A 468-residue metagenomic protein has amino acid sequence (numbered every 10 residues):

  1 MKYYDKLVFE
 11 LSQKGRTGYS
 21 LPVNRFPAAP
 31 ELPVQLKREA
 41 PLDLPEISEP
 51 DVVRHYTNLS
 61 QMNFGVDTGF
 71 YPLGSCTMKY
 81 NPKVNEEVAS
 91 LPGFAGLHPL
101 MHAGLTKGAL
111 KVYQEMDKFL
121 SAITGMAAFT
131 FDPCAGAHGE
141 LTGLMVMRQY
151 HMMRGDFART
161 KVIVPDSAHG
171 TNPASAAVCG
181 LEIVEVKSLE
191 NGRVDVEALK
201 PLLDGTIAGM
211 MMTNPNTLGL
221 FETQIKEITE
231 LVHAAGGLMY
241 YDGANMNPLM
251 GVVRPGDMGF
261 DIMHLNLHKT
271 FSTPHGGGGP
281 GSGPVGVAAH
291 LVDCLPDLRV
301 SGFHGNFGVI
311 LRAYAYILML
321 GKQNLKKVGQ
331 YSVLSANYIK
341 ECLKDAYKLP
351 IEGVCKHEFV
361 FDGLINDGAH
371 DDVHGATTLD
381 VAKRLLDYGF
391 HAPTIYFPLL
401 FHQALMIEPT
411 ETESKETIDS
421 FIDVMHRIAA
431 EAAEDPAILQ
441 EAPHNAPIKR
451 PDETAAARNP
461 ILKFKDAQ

Functional and structural regions predicted by a protein language model:
M1-A127, M152, V253, I317-Q468: Non-catalytic terminal extensions of PLP-dependent enzymes
P45, D132-P133, P165, T213-T217 (+6 more regions): Glycine- and other small-residue-rich loops at beta-strand/loop junctions that grip anionic moieties
F64-N85, D132-G143, F271-G286, N306-V309 (+1 more regions): Conserved phosphate/anionic-ligand binding catalytic regions in large, soluble enzymes, centered on
T77, A135, A168, N216 (+6 more regions): Short, flexible loop/turn elements at secondary-structure junctions
H98-M101, F131-P133, T213, K269: Cysteine-centered functional microenvironments
G108, H138-P296, D371-D372, A376 (+1 more regions): Conserved PLP-enzyme active-site core in the AAT-like
T130, V184-V186, P393: General small-molecule cofactor/ligand-binding pocket signal
P280-K340: Mobile "lid/hinge" segments at catalytic clefts and subdomain interfaces of large enzymes
